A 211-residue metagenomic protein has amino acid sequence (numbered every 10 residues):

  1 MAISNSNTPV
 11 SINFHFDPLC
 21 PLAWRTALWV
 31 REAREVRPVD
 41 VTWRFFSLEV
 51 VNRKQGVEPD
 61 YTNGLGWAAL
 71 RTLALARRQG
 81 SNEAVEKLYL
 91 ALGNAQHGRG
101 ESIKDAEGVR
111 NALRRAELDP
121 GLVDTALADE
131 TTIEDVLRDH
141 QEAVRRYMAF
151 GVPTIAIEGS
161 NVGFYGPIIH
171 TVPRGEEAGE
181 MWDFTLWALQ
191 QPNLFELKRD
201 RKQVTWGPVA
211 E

Functional and structural regions predicted by a protein language model:
A2-N5: Replace "small metal-dependent catalytic modules" with "small catalytic or cofactor-binding modules
N7-N13: Extreme N-terminal starter segment of soluble prokaryotic enzymes
V10, T72, L92-G93, V123 (+2 more regions): General secondary-structure edge motif
N13, P18, W24-R110, F184-A188 (+3 more regions): Structural alpha/beta surface segment adjacent to cysteine/selenocysteine redox centers across thiol/disulfide enzymes
W29-R34, A106-E211: C-terminal cap of thioredoxin/glutaredoxin-like
